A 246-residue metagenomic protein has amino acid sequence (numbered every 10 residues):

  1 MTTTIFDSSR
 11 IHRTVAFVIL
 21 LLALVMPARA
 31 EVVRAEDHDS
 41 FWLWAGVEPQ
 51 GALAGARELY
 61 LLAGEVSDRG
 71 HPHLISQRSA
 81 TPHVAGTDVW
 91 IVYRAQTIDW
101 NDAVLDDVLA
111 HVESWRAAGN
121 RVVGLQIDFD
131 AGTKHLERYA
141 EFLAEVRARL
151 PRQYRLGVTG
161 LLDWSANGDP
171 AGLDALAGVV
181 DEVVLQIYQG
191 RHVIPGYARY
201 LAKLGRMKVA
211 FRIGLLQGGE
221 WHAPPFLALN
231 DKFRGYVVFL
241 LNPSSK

Functional and structural regions predicted by a protein language model:
M1-I11: N-terminal secretory signal peptides that target proteins for export/translocation
I11, V18, A35-E36: Generic detection of intrinsically disordered/low-complexity segments and helix-coil linkers/edges
I11-T14, A30: Hydrophobic alpha-helical segments, especially transmembrane helices and their immediate juxtamembrane helical caps
V15-V25: Bacterial N-terminal signal peptides
M26-K246: Secreted glycan hydrolases and related glycan-binding modules that recognize and/or cleave
